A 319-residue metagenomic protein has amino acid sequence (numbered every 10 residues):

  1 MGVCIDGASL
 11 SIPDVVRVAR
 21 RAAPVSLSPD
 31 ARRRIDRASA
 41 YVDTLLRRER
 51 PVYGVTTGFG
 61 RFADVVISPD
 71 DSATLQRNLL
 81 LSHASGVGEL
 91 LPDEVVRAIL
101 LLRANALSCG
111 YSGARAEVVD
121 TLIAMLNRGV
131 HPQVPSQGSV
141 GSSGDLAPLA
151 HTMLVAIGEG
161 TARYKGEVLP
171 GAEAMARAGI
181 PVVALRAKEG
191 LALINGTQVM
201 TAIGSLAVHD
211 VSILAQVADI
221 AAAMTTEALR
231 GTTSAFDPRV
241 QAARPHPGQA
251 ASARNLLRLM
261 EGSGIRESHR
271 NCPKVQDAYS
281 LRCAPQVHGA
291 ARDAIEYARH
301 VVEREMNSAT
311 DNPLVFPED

Functional and structural regions predicted by a protein language model:
M1, V182-A207, C272-H288, D319: Disorder-to-helix initiation segments
M1-E49: N- or domain-start disorder-to-order transition segments that initiate the globular core
G2-I12, M175-N195, N255, L259-R270 (+1 more regions): Acidic, low-complexity proline/glycine-rich segments
A31-P51, T121-S136, A178-V183, K188 (+1 more regions): Short, hydrophobic/aliphatic alpha-helical segments
R61-Q76: Glycine-rich loop at the start of a catalytic domain that most often binds anionic cofactors/ligands
A84-P92, V96-H246: Active-site cavity-forming subdomains of large catalytic enzyme subunits
T226-D319: Accessory "access/gating" subregions that flank catalytic or transport cores
